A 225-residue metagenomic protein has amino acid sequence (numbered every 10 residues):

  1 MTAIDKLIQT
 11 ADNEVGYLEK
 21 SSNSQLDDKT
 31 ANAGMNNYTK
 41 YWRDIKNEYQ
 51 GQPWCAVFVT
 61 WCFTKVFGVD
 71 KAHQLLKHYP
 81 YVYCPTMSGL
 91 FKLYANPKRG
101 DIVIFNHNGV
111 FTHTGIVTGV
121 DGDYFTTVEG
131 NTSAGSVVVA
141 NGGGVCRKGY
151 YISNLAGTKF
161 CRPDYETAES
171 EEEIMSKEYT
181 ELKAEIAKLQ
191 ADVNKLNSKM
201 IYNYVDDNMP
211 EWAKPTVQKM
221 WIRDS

Functional and structural regions predicted by a protein language model:
M1-V66, R223: N-terminal capping segments
T2-A3, N47-C55, K92-A95, G109 (+2 more regions): Extracytoplasmic/periplasmic, Sec-exported soluble proteins
A3, V69-S136: ...with weaker cross-activation on analogous glycine-rich loops/strands in unrelated enzymes
A3-K6, T10, W54-W61, K98 (+3 more regions): Extracytoplasmic/secreted proteins, especially bacterial periplasmic and envelope-associated proteins
A11-S22, F63-D70, H107, E129 (+4 more regions): Sec/Tat-exported extracytoplasmic proteins
N23-Q50, N106-I152: Glycine-rich catalytic cores of cysteine/serine-nucleophile enzymes that process amide/ester linkages in cell-envelope
K148-S176: Low-complexity, Gly/Ser/Thr/Pro-rich intrinsically disordered linker/tail segments
E172-S225: N-terminal propeptides
